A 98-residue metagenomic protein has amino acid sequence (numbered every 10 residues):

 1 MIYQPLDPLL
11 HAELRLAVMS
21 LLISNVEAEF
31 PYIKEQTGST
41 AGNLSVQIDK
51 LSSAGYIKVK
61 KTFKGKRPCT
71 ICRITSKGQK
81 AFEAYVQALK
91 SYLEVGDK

Functional and structural regions predicted by a protein language model:
M1-Y3, S20, Q79-K98: Amphipathic alpha-helical dimerization/coiled-coil segments that flank or bridge DNA-binding/regulatory modules
I2-T40, T62-K64, I71-R73: N-terminal helix-turn-helix DNA-binding core of bacterial DNA-binding proteins
I48-L51: Basic amphipathic alpha-helical segments that dock to polyanions
G55: Glycine-centered, phosphate/nucleic-acid-interacting loop/turn motifs that mediate DNA/RNA or nucleotide
V59: Short beta-strand "wing" residues that participate in macromolecule-binding interfaces
I74-G78: Accessory beta->alpha helical hairpin/"wing" motif in late/C-terminal subdomains of nucleic-acid enzymes
